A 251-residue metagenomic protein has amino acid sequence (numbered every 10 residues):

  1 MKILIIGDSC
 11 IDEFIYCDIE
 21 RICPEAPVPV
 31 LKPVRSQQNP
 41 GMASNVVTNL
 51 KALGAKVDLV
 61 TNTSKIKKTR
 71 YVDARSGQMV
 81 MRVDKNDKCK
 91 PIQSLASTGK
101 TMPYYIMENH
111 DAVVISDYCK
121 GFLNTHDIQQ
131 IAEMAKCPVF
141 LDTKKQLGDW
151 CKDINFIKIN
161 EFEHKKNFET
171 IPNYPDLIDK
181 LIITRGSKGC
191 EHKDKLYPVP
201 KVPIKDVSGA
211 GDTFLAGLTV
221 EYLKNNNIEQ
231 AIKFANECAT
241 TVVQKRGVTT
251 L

Functional and structural regions predicted by a protein language model:
K2-I3, I11-I115, H126-D127: Conserved N-terminal subdomain of the carbohydrate kinase-like
L4-I5, L59, L141, I183: Structural beta-sheet core signal
I6-G7, N160: A secondary-structure boundary/capping signal
D8-S9, Y118, T213: Active-site metal-binding loops of divalent metal-dependent hydrolases
S9-C10, T63-S64, D87, K145 (+3 more regions): Glycine-rich beta-alpha junction loops
E20-I22, A26, Y71-A74, Q78-C89 (+2 more regions): Conserved beta-alpha-beta core of the PfkB/ribokinase-like small-molecule kinase fold
L59, N155-E161, L196-V199: Short hydrophobic/aromatic-enriched beta-strand-loop microsegments
I106-N109, H126-D153, F168-L251: Conserved phosphate-binding/catalytic region of the ribokinase-like
